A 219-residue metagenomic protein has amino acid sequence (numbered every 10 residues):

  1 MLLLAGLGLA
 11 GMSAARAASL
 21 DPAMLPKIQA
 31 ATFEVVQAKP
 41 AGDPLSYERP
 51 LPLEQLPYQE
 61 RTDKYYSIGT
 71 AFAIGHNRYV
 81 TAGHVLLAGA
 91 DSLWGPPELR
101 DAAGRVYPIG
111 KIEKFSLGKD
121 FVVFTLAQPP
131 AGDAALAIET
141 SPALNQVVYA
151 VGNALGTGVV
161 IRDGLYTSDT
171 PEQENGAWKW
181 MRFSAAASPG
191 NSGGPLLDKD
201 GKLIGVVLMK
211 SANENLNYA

Functional and structural regions predicted by a protein language model:
M1-A10: Bacterial N-terminal signal peptides
M12-A17: Sec/Tat signal peptide C-region and signal peptidase I cleavage site
S19-A23, L45-E48, P52-A82, Y107-P108 (+2 more regions): A conserved glycine-rich beta-strand in the N-terminal activation segment of trypsin-fold
L20-A23, A88-G89, D133-K179, A187-N191 (+1 more regions): Flexible, gly/ser-rich surface segments that form the specificity/activation loops bordering the active-site cleft
Y65-I68, I74-K119, P129, L144: Catalytic-histidine neighborhood of serine endopeptidases, predominantly the chymotrypsin-like S1/PA family
F72, A186-V207: Catalytic nucleophile loop of clan PA
K119-L126, Q173-R182: Short, solvent-exposed secondary-structure boundary/capping segments
